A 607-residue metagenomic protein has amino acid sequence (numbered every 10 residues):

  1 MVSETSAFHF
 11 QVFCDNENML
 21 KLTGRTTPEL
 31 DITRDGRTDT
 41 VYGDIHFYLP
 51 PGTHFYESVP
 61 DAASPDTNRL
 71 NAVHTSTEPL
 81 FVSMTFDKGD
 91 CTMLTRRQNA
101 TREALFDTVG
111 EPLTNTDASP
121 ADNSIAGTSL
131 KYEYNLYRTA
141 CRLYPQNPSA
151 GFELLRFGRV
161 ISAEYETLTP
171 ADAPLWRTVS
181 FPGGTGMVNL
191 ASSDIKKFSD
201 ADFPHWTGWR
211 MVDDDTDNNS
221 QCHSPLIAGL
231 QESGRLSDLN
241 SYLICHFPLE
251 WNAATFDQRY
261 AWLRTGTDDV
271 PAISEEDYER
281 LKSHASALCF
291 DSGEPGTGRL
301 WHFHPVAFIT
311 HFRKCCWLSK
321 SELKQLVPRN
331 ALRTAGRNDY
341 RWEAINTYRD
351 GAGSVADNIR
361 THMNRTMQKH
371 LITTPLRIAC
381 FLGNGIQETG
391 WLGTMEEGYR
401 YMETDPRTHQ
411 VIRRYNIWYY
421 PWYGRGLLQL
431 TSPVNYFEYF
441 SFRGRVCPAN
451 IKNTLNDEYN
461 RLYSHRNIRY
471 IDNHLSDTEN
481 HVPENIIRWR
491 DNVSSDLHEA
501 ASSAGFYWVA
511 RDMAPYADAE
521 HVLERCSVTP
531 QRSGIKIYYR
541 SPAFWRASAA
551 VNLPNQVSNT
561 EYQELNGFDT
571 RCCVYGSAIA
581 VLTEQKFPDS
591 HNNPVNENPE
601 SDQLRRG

Functional and structural regions predicted by a protein language model:
S3-G383, Q387-I412, R445, N473-E484 (+1 more regions): Cell-wall glycan-active module
V179, Y419-W422, D496: Short, well-structured alpha-helical patches and their helix-loop capping segments that border functional surfaces
Y399-S432, F437: Short non-catalytic regulatory patches outside canonical folded cores
Y423-I486: A structural motif
I487-S495: Active-site rim elements
